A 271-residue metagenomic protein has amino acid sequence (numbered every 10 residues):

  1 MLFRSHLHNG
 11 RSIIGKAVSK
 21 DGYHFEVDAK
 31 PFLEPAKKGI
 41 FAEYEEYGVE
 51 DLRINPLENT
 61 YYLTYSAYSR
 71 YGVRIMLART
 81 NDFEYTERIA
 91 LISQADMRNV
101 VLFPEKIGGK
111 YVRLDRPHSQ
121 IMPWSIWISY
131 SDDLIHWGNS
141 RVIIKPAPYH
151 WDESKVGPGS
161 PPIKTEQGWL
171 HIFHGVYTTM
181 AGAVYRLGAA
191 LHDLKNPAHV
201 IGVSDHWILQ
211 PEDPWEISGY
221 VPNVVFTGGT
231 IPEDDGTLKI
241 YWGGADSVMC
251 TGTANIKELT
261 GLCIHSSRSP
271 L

Functional and structural regions predicted by a protein language model:
L2-Y47, N55-S154, I163-N223, E233-L271: Beta-rich carbohydrate-recognition and catalytic domains
